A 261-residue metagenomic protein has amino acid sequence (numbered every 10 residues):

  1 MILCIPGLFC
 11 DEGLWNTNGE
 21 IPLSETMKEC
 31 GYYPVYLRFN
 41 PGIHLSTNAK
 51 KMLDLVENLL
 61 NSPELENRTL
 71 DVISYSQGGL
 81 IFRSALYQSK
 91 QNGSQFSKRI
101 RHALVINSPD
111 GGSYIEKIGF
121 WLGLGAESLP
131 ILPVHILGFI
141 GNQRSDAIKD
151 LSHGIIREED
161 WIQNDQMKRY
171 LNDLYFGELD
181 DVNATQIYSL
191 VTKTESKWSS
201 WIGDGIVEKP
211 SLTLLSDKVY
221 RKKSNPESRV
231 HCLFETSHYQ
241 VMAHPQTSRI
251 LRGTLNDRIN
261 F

Functional and structural regions predicted by a protein language model:
M1-Y32, Y36: Short, surface-exposed "cap/lid" segments of acyl-processing enzymes
L3-G7, Y75-S76, N107, D204: The conserved beta1-alpha1 loop
Y36-R38, Y188: Residue-level recognition of beta-strand->loop/alpha-helix junctions
N40, G78, P109: Catalytic metal-binding/acid-base residues of hydrolase active sites
I43-P63: Alpha/beta-hydrolase active-site loop
D54, Y87-F261: Helical cap/lid subdomain of alpha/beta-hydrolase-fold lipid enzymes that gates access to the catalytic pocket
E64-Y75: Alpha/beta-hydrolase fold nucleophile elbow
I73-R83: Gly/Ala-rich beta-loop-alpha elbow adjacent to hydrolase catalytic centers
